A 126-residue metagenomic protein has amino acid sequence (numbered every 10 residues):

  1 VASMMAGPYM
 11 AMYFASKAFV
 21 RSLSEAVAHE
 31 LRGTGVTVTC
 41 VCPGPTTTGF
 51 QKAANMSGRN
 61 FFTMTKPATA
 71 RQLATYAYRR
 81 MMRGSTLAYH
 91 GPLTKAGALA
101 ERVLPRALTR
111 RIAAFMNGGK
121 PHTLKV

Functional and structural regions predicted by a protein language model:
V1-M5: Active-site segment of SDR-like NAD(P)-dependent oxidoreductases
G7-A11: Active-site loop immediately N-terminal to the catalytic Tyr-X3-Lys motif of short-chain dehydrogenase/reductase
S16: Active-site helix of classical SDR
V20, S24, A74: Short-chain dehydrogenase/reductase
E30-T94: SDR active-site lid
A68, R80, I112-V126: Functional cleft and adjacent loop/helix regions within the main domain that mediate ligand binding or catalysis
G84-G119: A transmembrane-helix-recognition feature enriched in membrane-embedded lipid enzymes and envelope glyco-/phospholipid
